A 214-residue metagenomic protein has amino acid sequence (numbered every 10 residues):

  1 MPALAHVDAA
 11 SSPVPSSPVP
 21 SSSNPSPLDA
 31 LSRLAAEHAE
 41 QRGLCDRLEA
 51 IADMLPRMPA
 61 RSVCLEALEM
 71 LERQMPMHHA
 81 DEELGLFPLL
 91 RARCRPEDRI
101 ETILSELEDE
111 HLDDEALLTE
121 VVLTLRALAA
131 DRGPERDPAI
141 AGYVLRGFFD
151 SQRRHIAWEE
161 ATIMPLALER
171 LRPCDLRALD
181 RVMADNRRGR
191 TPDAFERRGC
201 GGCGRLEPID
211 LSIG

Functional and structural regions predicted by a protein language model:
M1-G214: Small-residue-biased structural context
